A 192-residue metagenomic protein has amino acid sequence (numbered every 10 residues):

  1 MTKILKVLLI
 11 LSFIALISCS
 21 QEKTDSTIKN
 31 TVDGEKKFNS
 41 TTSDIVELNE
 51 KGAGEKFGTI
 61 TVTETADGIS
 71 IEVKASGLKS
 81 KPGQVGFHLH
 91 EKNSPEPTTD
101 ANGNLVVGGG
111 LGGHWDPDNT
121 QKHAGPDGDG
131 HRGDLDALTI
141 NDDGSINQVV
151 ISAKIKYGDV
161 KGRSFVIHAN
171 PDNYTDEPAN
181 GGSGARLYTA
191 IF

Functional and structural regions predicted by a protein language model:
K3-I10: Sec-dependent signal peptide recognition, specifically the positively charged N-region followed immediately by
A15-S18: C-terminal motif of bacterial Sec signal peptides marking the signal peptidase cleavage site
S20-Q84, L89-F192: N-terminal leader/targeting pre-sequences
